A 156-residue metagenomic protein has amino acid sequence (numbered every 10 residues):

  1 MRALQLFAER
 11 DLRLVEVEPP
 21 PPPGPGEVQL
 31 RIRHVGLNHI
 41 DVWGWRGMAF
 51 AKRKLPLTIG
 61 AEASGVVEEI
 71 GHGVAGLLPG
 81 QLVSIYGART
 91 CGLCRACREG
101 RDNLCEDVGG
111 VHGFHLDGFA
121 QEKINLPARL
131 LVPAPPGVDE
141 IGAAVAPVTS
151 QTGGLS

Functional and structural regions predicted by a protein language model:
F7-D11, V35-L37: Short polar catalytic/cofactor-binding loops
D11-P19: Short glycine/threonine/proline-enriched tight-turn/helix- or strand-capping micro-motif at secondary-structure
P20-V35, M48-R98, L130, P135-G137: Glycine-rich beta-strand-centered segment in the early N-terminal region that forms part of a ligand/cofactor-binding
R31, R89-S156: NAD(P)H dinucleotide-binding glycine-rich loop of Rossmann-like/cofactor-binding domains, especially the beta1-alpha1
I40-R46: Cytochrome P450 core scaffold surrounding the K-helix E-X-X-R motif and the conserved "meander" helix-loop region
V42, G76, C105-E106: Short, solvent-exposed secondary-structure boundary/capping segments
